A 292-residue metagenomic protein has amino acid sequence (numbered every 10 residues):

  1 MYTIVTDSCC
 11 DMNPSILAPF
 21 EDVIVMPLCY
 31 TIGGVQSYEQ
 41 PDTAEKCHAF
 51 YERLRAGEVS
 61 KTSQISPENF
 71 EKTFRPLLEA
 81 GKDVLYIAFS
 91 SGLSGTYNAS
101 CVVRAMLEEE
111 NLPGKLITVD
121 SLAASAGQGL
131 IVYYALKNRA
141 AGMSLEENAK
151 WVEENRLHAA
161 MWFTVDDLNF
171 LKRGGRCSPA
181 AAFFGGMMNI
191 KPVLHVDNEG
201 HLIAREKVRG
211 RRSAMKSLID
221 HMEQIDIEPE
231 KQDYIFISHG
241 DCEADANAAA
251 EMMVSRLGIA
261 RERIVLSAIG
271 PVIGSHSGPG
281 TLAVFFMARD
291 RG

Functional and structural regions predicted by a protein language model:
T3, C9-I24, L28-G34, L85 (+5 more regions): Mixed-charge interfacial surface used for oligomerization/domain docking and macromolecular partner engagement
T3-I65, N69: N-terminal glycine-rich anion-binding loop in soluble enzyme alpha/beta folds
A44-Y51, F74, E79, M106: A short glycine/small-residue-enriched secondary-structure motif
L54-G57, L77, N155, G175: Alpha-helix boundary/capping residues
E58-I65, A88-G95, L122-A123: Short coil/turn segments at secondary-structure boundaries
N69-S100: N-terminal glycine-rich phosphate/adenylate-binding segment common to multiple enzyme folds
